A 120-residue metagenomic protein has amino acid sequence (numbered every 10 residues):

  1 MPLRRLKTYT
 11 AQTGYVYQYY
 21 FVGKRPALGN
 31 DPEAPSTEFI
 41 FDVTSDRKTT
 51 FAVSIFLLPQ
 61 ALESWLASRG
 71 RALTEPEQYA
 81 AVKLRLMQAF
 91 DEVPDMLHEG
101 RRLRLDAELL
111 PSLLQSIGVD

Functional and structural regions predicted by a protein language model:
M1-D120: Extended, alpha-helix-rich binding/interface surfaces that flank or overlap catalytic cores and mediate recognition
